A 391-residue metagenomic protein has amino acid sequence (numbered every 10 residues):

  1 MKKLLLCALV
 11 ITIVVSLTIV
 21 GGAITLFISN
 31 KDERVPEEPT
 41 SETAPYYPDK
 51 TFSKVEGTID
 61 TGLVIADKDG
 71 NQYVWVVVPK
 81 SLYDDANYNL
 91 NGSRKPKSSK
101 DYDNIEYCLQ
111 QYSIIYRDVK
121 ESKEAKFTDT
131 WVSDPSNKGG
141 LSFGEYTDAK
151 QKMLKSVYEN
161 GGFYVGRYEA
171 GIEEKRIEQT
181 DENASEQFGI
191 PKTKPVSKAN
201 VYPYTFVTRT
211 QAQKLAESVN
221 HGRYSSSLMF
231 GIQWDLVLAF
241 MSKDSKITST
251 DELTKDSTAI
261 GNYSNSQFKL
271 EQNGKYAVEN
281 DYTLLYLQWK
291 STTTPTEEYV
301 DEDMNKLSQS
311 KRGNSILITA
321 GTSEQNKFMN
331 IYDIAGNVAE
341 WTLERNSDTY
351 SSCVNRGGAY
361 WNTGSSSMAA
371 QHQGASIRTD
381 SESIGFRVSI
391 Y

Functional and structural regions predicted by a protein language model:
M1-I13: N-terminal Sec-pathway targeting helices
L17-P36: Sec-dependent signal peptide cleavage junction
P36-Y88, S226: GGW-centered surface loops in extracellular recognition modules
D69, K100-Y107, Y112-D333: Short aromatic-cysteine micro-motif
P79-Y83, E169-G171, L343-D348, W361 (+1 more regions): Acidic glycine-/aspartate-rich tracts in secreted/extracellular proteins
L82-N91, I172-E178, S351, T363-S366: Short, solvent-exposed loop/turn elements at domain surfaces
P203-T210, K214-E217, Y224-S225, M229 (+2 more regions): Disulfide-stabilized, aromatic/cysteine-rich ligand-recognition loop
A335-R345: Active-site-proximal beta-strands of protease catalytic cores
